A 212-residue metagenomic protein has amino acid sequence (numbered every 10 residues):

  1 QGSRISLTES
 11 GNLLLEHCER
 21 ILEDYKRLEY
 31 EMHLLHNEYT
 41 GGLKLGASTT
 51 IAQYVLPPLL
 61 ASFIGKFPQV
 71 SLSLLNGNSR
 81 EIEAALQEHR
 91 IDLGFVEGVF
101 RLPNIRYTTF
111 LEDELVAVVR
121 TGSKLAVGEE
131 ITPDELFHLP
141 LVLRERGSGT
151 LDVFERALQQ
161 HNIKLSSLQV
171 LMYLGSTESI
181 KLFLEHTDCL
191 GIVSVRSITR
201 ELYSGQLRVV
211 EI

Functional and structural regions predicted by a protein language model:
Q1-I5, N12, L35, G42 (+1 more regions): A short, glycine- and basic residue-enriched loop/turn that sits immediately adjacent to a domain's principal
S6-N37: Alpha-helical "hinge/linker" immediately C-terminal to small N-terminal DNA-binding modules
T8-G11, L45, A85-Q87, L136 (+1 more regions): Hydrophobic residues within well-ordered alpha-helices
H36-P103: Central regulatory/effector-binding core of bacterial HTH transcription factors
V70-G77, L165-S176: Short beta-strand-to-loop elements that line the ligand-binding cleft of bilobed periplasmic-binding protein-like
L102-V142, R146: Flexible hinge/capping segments at coil-to-helix
P103-T109, D113, G175-I212: Beta-alpha-beta core module
L141-N162, V195: Secondary-structure junction motif
